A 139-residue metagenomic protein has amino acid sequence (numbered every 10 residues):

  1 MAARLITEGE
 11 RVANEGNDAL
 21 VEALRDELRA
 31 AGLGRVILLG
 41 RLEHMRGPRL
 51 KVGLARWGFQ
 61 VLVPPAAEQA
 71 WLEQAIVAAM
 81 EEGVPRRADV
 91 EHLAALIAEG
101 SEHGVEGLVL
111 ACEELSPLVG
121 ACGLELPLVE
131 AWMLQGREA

Functional and structural regions predicted by a protein language model:
M1-A139: Non-catalytic structural scaffold of enzyme domains
